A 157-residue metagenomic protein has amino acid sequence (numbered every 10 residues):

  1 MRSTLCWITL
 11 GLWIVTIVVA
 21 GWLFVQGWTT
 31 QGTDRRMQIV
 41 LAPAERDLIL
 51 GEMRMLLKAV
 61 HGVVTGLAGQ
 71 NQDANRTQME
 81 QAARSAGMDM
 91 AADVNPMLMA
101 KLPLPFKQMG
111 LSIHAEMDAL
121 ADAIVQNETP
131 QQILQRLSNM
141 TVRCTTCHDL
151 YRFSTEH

Functional and structural regions predicted by a protein language model:
M1-H114, T155-H157: N-terminal export/targeting leaders of redox proteins
I49, L137-M140: A broadly tuned, weak detector of single residues within folded domains
G62, A119, R143-T146: Solvent-exposed, charged/polar functional surfaces in cytosolic regulatory/catalytic domains
A68-A74, H114-S138: Amphipathic, charged alpha-helical scaffolds that flank and support histidine-based chemistry in signaling
G87-M88, V125, C144: Helix-capping and short linker residues that terminate individual alpha-solenoid repeat units
M140-R152: The canonical Cys-X-X-Cys-His
